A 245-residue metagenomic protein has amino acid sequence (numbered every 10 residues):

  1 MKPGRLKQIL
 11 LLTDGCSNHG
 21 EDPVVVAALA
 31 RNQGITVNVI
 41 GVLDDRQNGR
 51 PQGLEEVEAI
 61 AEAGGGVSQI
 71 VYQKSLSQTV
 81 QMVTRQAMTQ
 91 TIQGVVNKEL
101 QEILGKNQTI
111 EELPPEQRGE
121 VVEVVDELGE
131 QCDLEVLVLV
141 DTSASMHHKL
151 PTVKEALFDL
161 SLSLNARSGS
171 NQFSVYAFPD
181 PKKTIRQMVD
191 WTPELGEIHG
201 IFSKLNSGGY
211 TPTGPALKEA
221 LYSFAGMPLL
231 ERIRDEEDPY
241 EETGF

Functional and structural regions predicted by a protein language model:
K2-L6, T13-A63, V71, P239-T243: VWA/integrin I-like adhesion module and closely mimicked acidic/polar interface patches used
Q8-L12, C132-D190: Von Willebrand factor
C16, S143, H147, S203-S207: Second-shell loop/turn segments in exported
G49-E58, Q172-K204, S223-I233: Short beta-strand-loop
V67-L76: Short acidic-hydrophobic, aromatic-tinged amphipathic segments that line or gate anion-handling sites
M82-L137, A144-K149: Acidic, polar low-complexity linker/tail segments
E127-E130, A166, E237-E241: Replace "in large, NTP-powered and nucleic-acid-processing enzymes" with "in large, NTP-powered factors and other
K149-V153, G209-L221: Phosphate/oxyanion-binding active-site loops and adjacent basic polyanion-contact surfaces
